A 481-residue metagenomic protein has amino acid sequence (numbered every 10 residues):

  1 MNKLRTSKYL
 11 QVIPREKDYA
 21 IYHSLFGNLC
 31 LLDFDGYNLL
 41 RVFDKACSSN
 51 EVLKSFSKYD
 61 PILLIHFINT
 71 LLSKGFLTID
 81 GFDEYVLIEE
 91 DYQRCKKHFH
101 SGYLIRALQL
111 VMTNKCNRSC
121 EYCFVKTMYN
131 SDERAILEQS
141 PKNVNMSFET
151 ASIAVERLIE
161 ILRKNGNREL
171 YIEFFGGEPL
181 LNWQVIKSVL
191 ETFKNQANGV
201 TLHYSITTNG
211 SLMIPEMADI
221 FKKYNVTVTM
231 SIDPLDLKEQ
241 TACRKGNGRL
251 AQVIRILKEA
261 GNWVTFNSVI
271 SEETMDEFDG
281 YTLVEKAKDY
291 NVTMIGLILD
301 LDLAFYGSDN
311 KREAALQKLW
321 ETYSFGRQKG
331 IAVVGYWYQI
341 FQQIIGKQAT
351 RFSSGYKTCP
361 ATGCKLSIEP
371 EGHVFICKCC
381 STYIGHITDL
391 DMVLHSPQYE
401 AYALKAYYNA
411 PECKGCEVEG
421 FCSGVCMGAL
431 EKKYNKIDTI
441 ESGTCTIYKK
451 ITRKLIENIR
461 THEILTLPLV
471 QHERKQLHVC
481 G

Functional and structural regions predicted by a protein language model:
M1-V42, H478: Acidic, low-complexity/disordered tracts enriched in E/D and polar residues
E16, C359-G363: Short, small/polar residue-rich loop motifs at catalytic or cofactor-binding pockets
L31-Q109, E149: Long, charge-rich, low-complexity alpha-helical segments
G102-E149: Canonical Radical SAM [4Fe-4S] cluster-binding loop centered on the CxxxCxxC motif and its immediate flanking residues
F148-F175, N182-D302, G307: Radical SAM/AdoMet-radical enzyme domain recognition
I153-E173, I440-G481: Short Fe-S-cluster ligation motifs
A315-Q348, V374-S423: C-terminal accessory region of radical SAM enzymes
Y407-K454: Cysteine-cluster motifs in flexible loop/terminal segments that predominantly coordinate metals
